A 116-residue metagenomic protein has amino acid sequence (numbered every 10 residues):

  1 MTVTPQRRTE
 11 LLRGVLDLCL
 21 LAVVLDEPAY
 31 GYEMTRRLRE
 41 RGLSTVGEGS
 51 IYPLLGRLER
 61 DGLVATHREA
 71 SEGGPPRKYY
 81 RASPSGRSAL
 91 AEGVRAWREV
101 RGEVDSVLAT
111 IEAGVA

Functional and structural regions predicted by a protein language model:
M1-T9: Short, Lys/Arg-enriched N-terminal segment that forms or immediately precedes the first helix of a structured domain
T4, S88-A116: Amphipathic alpha-helical dimerization/coiled-coil segments that flank or bridge DNA-binding/regulatory modules
R8-Y52: N-terminal helix-turn-helix DNA-binding core of bacterial DNA-binding proteins
A22, R36, G56, A91 (+1 more regions): A cross-family signal for key residues in well-ordered alpha-helices that form functional helical elements
Y52-E59: Short, hydrophobic-biased segments on the C-terminal half of alpha helices that form "recognition helices"
D61-G73, R81: Beta-hairpin "wing" of winged helix-turn-helix
A82-G86: Accessory beta->alpha helical hairpin/"wing" motif in late/C-terminal subdomains of nucleic-acid enzymes
